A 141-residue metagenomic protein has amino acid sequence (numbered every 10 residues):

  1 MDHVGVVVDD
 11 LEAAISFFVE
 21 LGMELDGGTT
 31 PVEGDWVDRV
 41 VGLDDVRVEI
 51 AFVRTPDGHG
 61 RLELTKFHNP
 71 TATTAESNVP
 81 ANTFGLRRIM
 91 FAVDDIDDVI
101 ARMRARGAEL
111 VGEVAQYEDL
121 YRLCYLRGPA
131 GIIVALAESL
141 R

Functional and structural regions predicted by a protein language model:
M1-D9, A51-H68, A75-R102, R122-R127 (+1 more regions): Vicinal oxygen chelate
V7-H59, D98, A105, C124: Core segments of cupin and vicinal oxygen chelate
G34-V40, A72-A75, Y117: A cross-kingdom feature marking solvent-exposed beta-strand/loop segments within repeated, beta-rich binding/scaffold
N69, L140-R141: A short acidic/small-residue loop/turn micro-motif
